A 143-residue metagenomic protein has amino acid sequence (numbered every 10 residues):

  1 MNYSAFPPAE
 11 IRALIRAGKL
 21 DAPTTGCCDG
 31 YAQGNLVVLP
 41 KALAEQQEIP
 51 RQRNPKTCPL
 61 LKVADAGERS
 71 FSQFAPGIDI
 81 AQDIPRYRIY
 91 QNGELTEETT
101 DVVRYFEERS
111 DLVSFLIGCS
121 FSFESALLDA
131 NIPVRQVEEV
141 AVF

Functional and structural regions predicted by a protein language model:
N2-G118, D129, V134: Metallocofactor- and cofactor-centric catalytic cores in central/energy metabolism, strongly enriched
V137-F143: Long, charge-dense
